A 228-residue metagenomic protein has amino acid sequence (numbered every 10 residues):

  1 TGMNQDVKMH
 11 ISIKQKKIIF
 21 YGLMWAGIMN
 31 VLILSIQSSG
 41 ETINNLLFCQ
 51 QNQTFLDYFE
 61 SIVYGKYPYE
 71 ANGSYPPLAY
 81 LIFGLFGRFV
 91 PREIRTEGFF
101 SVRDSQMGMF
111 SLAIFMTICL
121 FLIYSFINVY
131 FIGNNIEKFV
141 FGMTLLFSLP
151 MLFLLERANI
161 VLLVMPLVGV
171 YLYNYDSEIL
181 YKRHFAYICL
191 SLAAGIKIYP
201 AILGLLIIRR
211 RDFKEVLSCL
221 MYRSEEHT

Functional and structural regions predicted by a protein language model:
N4-N135: TM-lumen/periplasm interface segments of multi-pass membrane proteins, especially the first transmembrane helix
N4-V7, A201-R223: Perimembrane helix-loop-helix junctions
S111-F121, L162-V170, A193-Y199, L220: Membrane-embedded alpha-helical segments of multi-pass membrane proteins, especially the transmembrane helices
V140-L146, L190, A194: Short helix- or helix-capping micro-motifs that position conserved polar/aromatic residues at function-defining sites
F153-V161: Short acidic/glycine- and proline-prone juxtamembrane loop motifs at membrane-interface regions of multi-pass membrane
G169-H184: Membrane-interface transmembrane helices that cradle and orient dolichyl/undecaprenyl
R183-I207: Membrane-interface alpha helices of multi-pass inner-membrane proteins
E226-T228: Conserved small/polar residues in nucleotide/adenosyl-binding loops
